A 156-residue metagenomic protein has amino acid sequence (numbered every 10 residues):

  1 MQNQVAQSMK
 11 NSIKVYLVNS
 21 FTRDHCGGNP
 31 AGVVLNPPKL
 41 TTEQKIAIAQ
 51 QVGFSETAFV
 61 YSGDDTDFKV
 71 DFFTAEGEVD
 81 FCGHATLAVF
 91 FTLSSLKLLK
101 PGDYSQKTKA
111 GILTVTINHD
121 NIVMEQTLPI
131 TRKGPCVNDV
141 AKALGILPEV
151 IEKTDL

Functional and structural regions predicted by a protein language model:
N3-F81, L87-L156: Active-site proximal loop and beta-alpha junction motif in alpha/beta enzyme cores
